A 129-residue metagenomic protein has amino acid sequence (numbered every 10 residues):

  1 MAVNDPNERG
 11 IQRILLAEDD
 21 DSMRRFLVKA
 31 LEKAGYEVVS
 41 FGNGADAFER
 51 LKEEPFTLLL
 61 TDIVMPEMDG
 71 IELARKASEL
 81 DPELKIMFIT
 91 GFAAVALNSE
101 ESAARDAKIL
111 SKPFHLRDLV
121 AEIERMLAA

Functional and structural regions predicted by a protein language model:
M1-L15, R117-A129: Non-catalytic signal-transmission and effector/linker regions of two-component phosphorelay proteins
D19, N43-D46, D69-L73: Acidic catalytic/metal-coordinating carboxylates
S22-K33: Charged docking surfaces used in two-component/phosphorelay signaling
G35-G42, R50: Short hydrophobic/Thr-rich beta-strand motif most characteristic of the beta2 strand and flanking loop of CheY-like
D62: Active-site residues of response regulator receiver
M65: Receiver (REC) domain active-site loop signature in two-component systems and cognate sites in sensor histidine kinases
E72, F92-S111, R117-E124: Alpha4 helix (beta4-alpha4-beta5 surface) of REC/receiver domains from two-component response regulators
